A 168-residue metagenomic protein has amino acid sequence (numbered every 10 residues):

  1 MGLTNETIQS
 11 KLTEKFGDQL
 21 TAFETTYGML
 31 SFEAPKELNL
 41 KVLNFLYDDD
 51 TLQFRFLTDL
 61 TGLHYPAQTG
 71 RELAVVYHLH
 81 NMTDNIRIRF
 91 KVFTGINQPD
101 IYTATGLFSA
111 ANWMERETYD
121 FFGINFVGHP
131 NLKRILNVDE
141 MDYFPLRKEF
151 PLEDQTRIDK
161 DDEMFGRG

Functional and structural regions predicted by a protein language model:
M1-G168: Terminal low-complexity/charged segments
